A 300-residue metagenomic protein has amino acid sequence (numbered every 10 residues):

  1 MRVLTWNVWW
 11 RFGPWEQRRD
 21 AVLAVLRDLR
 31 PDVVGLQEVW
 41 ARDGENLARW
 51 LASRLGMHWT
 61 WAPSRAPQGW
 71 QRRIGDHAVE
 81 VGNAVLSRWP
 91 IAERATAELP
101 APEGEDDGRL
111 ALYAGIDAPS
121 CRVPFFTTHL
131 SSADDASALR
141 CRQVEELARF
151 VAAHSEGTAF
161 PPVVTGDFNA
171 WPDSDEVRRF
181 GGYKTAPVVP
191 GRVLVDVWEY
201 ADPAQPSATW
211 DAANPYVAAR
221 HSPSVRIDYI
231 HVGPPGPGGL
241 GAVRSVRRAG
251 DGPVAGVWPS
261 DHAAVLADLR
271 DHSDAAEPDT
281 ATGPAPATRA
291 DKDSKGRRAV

Functional and structural regions predicted by a protein language model:
M1-L4, S53, P67, E80 (+5 more regions): Acidic, histidine-bearing metal-coordination/catalytic regions of metal-dependent phosphoesterases
R2-V8, V22-L47, L86, A114 (+5 more regions): Active-site beta-strand/loop signature of hydrolases that rely on acidic residues for catalysis
W9-W15, R140: Short, flexible loop segments at the rims of nucleotide/cofactor-binding pockets, characterized by
R11-G13, A41-G44, Q68-G69, A133-D135 (+2 more regions): Active-site environment of divalent metal-dependent phosphoester hydrolases
W15, V33, E38-L130, R244: Structured beta-strand-rich core segments of catalytic domains in phosphoester-bond hydrolases
L130-L147, W171-K184: Active-site-proximal segments of metal-dependent phosphoesterases and phosphodiesterases across multiple
A153-P162, A170-V300: Metal-dependent phosphoester-hydrolase catalytic domains
